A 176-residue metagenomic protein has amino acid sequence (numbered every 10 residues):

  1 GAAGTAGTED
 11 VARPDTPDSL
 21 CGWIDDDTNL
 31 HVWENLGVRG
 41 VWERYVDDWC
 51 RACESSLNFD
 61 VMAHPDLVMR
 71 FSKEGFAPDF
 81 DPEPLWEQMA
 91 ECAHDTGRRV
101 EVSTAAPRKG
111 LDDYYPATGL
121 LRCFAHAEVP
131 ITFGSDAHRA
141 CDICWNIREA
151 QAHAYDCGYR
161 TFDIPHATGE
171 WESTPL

Functional and structural regions predicted by a protein language model:
G1-T96: Extended substrate/RNA-proximal surfaces in nucleic-acid metabolism proteins
T5-V11, L20-C21, G75-L176: Charged catalytic cores and adjacent phosphate/nucleic-acid-binding surfaces used for phosphate/nucleic-acid chemistry
